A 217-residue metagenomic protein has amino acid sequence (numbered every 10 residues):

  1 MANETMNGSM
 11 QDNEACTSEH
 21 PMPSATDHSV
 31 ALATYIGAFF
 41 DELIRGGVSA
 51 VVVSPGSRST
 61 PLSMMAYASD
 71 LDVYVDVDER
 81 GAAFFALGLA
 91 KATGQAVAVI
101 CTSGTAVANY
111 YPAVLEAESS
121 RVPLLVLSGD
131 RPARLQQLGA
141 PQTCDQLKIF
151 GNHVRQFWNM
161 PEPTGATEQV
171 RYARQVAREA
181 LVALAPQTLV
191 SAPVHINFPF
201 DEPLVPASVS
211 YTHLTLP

Functional and structural regions predicted by a protein language model:
A2-N3, M10-T102: Thiamine diphosphate
L62-M65, L87, Y110-P112, L135-A140 (+1 more regions): Short acidic, glycine/serine/threonine-rich loops at helix termini
D76, I100, L127-G129, M160: Generic beta-sheet signal
T93-C101, E118-S119, Q156-Y211: Structural signature of the thiamine diphosphate
G104-N109: Glycine-rich anion/phosphate-binding loops
L115-Q136, T143-H153, F157: Hydrophobic or amphipathic alpha-helical targeting/insertion segments
T212-P217: Conserved small/polar residues in nucleotide/adenosyl-binding loops
